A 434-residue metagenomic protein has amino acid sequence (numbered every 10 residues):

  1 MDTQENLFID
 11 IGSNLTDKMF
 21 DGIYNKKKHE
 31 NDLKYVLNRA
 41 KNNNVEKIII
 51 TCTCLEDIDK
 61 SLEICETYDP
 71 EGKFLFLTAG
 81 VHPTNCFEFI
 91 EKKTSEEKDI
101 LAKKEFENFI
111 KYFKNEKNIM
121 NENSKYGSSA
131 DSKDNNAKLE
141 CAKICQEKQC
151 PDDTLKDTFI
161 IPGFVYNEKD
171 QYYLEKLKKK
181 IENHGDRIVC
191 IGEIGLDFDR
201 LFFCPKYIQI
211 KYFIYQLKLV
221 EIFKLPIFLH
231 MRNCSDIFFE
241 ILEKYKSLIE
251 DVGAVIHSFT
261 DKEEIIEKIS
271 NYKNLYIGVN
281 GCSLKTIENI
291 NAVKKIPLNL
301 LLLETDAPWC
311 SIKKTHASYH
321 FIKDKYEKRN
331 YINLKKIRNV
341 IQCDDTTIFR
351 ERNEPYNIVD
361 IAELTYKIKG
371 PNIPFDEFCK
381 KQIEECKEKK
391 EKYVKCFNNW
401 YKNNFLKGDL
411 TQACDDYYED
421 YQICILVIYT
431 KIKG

Functional and structural regions predicted by a protein language model:
M1-K381: Mid-domain alpha/beta scaffold segments of enzyme catalytic cores
Q382-G434: Mitochondrial intermembrane space
